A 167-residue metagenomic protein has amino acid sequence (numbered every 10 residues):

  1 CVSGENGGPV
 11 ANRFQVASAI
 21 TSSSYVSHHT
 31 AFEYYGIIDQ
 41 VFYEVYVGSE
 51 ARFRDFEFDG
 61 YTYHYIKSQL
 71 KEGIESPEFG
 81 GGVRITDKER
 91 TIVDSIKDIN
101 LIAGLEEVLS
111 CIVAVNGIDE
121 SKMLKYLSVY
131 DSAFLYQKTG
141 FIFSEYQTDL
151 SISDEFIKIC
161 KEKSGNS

Functional and structural regions predicted by a protein language model:
C1-E72: Short gly/ser-rich loop at a beta-strand->alpha-helix junction or flexible surface loop bordering the NTP-binding
S76-S167: Hydrophobic alpha-helical interaction segments
